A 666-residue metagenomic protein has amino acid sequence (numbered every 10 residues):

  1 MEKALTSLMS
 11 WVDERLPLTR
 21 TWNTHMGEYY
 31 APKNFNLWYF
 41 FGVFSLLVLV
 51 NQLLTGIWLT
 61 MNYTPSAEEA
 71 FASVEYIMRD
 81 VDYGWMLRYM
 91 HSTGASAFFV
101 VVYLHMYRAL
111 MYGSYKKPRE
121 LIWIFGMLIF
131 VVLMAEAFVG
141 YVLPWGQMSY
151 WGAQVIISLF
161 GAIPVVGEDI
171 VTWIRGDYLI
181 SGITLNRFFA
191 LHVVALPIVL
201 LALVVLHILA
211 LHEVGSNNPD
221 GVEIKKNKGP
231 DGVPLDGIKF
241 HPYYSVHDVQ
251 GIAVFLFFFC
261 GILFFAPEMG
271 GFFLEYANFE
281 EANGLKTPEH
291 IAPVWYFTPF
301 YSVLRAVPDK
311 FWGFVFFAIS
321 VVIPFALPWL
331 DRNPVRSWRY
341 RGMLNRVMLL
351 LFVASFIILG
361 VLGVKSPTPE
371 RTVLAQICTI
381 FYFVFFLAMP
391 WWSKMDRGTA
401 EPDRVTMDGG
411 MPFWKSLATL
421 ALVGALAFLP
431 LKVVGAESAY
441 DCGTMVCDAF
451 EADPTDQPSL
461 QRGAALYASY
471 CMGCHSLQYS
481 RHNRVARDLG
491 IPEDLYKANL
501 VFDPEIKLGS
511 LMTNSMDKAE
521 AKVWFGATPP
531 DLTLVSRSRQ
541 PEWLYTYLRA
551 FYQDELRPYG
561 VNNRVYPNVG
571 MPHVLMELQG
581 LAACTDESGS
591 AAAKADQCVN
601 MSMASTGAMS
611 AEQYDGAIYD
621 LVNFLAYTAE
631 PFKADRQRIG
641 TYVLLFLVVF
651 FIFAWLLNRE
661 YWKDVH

Functional and structural regions predicted by a protein language model:
M1-S92, A97, V102-L420, S536 (+2 more regions): Membrane-embedded and interfacial regions of multi-pass energy-transducing membrane proteins
H207, H475-R481, S588: Detector for the c-type heme attachment site
L330-L344, R636-T641, L645-H666: Juxtamembrane interface at the cytosolic side of transmembrane helices
S416-P454, Y627-F632, F650-H666: Post-cleavage N-terminal segment of exported redox proteins
E437-A465, S476-R487, A629-Q637: Electrostatic cytochrome c docking/interface patches
D456-Q478, L621, T641-F650: Sequence/structural segment immediately N-terminal to covalent heme-attachment motifs in c-type and related
A465-L477, D517-K518, T528-L534, R539 (+2 more regions): C-type cytochrome heme c attachment motif
Q478, H482, Y496, A527-T528: Membrane-embedded segments
